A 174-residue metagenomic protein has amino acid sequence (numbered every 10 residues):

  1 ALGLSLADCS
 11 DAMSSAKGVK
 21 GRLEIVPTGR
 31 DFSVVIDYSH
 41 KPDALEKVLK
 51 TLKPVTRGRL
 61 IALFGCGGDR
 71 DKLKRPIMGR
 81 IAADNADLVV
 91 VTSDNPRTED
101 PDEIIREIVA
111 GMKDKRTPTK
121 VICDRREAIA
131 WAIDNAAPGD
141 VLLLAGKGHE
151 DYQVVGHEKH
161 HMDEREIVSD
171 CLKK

Functional and structural regions predicted by a protein language model:
A1-K174: ATP-dependent carboxylate-amine ligase
